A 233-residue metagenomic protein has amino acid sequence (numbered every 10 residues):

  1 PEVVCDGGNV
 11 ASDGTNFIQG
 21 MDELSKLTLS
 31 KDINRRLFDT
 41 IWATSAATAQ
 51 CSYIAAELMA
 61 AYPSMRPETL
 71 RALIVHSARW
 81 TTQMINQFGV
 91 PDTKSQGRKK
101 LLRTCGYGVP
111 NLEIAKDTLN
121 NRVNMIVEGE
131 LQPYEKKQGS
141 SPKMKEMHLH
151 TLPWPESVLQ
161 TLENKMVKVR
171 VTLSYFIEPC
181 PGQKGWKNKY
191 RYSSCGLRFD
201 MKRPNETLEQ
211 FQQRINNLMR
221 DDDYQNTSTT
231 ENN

Functional and structural regions predicted by a protein language model:
P1-T48: Catalytic-core environment of secreted peptidases
C5-G7, A78, Y175: Short, flexible loop/turn elements at secondary-structure junctions
V10-D13, T82-Q83, P179-P181: Eukaryotic short linear interaction motifs
R36-L37, L70, G89-V90, R98: Long, internal scaffold/assembly segments composed of regular secondary structure
A47-A61: Short, small-residue alpha-helix embedded
Y62-F88: An often Trp-containing, charged/polar helix-loop segment at the C-terminal end of enzyme catalytic cores
V90, V169, I177-N233: C-terminal non-catalytic regions of proteins with extracellular/luminal or membrane-system context
K94-R198: Secreted peptidase-domain scaffold signal
